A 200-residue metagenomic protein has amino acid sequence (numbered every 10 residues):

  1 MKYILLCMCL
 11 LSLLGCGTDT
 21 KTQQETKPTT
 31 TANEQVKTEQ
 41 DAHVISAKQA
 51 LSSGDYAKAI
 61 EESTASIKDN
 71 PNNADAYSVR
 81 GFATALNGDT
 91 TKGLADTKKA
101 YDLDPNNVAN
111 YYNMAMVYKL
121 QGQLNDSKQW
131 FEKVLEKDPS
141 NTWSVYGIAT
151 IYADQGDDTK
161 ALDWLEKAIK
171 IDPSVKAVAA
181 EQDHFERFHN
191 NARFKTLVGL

Functional and structural regions predicted by a protein language model:
L13-G15: C-terminal motif of bacterial Sec signal peptides marking the signal peptidase cleavage site
T20-Q35, K170-L200: Terminal, low-structured helical/coil segments at or just beyond the last alpha-helical repeat
K37-D75, V79-F82, L86: Alpha-helical segment of the N-proximal tetratricopeptide repeat
S53-E62, L86-K99, Q121-K133, G156-W164 (+1 more regions): Structural signature of tandem alpha-helical TPR/SEL1-like repeats, specifically the intra-repeat loop/turn
D69, D102-L103, K137, I171: Structural marker of alpha-solenoid helical repeat scaffolds
V79, N113, G147, E181-Q182: Canonical tetratricopeptide repeat
